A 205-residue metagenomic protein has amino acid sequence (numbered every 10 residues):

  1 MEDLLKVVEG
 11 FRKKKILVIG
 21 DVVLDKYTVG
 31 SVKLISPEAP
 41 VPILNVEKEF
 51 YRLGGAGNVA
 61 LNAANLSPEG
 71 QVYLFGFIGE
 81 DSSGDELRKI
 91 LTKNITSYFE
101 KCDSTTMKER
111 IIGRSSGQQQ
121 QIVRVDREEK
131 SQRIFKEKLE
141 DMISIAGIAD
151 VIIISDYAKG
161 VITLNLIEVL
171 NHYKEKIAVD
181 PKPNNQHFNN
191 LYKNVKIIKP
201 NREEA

Functional and structural regions predicted by a protein language model:
M1-I35, K48-A205: Ribokinase/PfkB-type carbohydrate-kinase core domain
P40-E47: Divalent-cation-assisted or electrostatically stabilized phosphate/pyrophosphate-binding catalytic cores
